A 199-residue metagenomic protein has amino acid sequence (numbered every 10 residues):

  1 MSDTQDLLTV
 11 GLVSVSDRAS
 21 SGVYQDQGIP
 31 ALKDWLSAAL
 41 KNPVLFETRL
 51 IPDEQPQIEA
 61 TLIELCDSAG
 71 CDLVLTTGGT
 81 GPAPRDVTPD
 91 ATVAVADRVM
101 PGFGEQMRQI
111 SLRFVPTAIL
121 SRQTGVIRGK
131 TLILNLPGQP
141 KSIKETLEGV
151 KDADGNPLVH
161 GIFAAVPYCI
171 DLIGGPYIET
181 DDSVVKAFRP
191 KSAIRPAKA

Functional and structural regions predicted by a protein language model:
M1-A199: Non-catalytic beta/alpha edge segments that cap or flank active sites
